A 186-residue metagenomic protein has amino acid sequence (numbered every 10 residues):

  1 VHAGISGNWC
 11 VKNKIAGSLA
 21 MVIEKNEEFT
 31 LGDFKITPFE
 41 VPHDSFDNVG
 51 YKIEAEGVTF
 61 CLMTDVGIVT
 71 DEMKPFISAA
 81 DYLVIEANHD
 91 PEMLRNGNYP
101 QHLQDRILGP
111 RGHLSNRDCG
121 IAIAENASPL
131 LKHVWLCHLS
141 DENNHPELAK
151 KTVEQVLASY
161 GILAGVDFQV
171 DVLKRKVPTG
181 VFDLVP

Functional and structural regions predicted by a protein language model:
V1, H43, V69, D141-E142: Glycine-/small-residue-rich active-site loops that bind phosphorylated ligands and cofactors
V1-E28: Active-site HxH/HxHxD metal-binding segment of metal-dependent hydrolases
V1-I5, C61-T64, V84-E86, V134-C137 (+1 more regions): Active-site neighborhood of phospho(di)ester-bond hydrolases with catalytic His/Asp-centered motifs
S6, V11-K12, N48, E72-M73 (+3 more regions): Short glycine-/acidic-enriched loop or helix-start segments at secondary-structure transitions that form or flank
A20-M21, I36, V170: Generic structural signal for residues in well-ordered beta-strands
E24-Y82, V177, V181-P186: Core dinuclear metal-dependent hydrolase active-site scaffold
D71-V170: Cap/insert and terminal regions of metallo-dependent hydrolase folds
D167-T179: Short, flexible loop segments at boundaries between secondary-structure elements
